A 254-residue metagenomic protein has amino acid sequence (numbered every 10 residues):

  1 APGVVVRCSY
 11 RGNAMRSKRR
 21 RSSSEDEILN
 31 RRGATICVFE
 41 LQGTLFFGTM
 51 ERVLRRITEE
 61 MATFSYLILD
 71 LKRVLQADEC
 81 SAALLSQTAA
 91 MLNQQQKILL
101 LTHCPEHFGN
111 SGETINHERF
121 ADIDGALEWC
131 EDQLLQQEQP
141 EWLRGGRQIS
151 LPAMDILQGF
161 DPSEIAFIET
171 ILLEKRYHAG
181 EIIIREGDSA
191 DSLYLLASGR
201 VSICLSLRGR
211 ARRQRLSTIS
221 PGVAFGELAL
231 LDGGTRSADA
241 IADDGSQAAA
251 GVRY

Functional and structural regions predicted by a protein language model:
A1-A34, E118, L127, E131-G146: Membrane-interfacial segments at transmembrane helix termini in multi-pass membrane proteins
G33-E40, D70-K72, L143-D155: Bateman (tandem CBS) regulatory domains
Q42-H117, E227: Amphipathic alpha-helical interaction surfaces in cytosolic regulatory modules
C104-E106, D122-I123, Y254: Short, ordered loop/turn segments at secondary-structure junctions
C130-I182, S220, L230: Cyclic nucleotide-binding regulatory module and flanking cytosolic helices
E174-K175, I184-R185, D191-A197, L216-S217 (+1 more regions): His/acidic/aromatic-lined binding-pocket segments of jelly-roll/cupin-type domains and related regulatory beta-sandwich
G180, S189-G209, S220-A224: Glycine- and acidic-residue-biased ligand/ion/polar-headgroup-sensing regions
R215-Y254: Cyclic-nucleotide recognition modules
